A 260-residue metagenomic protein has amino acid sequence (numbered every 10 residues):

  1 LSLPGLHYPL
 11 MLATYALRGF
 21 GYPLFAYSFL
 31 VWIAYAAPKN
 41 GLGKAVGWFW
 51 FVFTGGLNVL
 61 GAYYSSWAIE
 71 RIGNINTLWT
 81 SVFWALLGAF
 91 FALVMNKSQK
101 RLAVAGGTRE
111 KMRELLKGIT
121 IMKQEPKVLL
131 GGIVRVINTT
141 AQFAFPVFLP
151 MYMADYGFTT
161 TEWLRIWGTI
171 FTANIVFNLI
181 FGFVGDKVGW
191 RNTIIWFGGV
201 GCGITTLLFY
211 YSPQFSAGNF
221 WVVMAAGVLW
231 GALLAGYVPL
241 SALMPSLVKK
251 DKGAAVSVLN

Functional and structural regions predicted by a protein language model:
T14-V52: Cytoplasmic helix-loop-helix junction between adjacent transmembrane helices in 12-TM secondary transporters
V46-A62, N260: Glycine-rich segments within core transmembrane alpha-helices of 12-TM secondary carriers
I69, N178-W190: Helix-to-loop junctions at the C-terminal end of transmembrane segments in multipass secondary transporters
T77-V94: Symmetry-related core transmembrane helices of the 12-TM Major Facilitator Superfamily/SLC fold
Q99-G132: Juxtamembrane intracellular "pre-TM" segments in multi-pass secondary transporters
K127-G168: Extracytoplasmic gate region of multi-pass secondary transporters
R191-L240: C-terminal transmembrane helical hairpin of 12-TM major facilitator-type secondary transporters
K250-N260: A late C-terminal transmembrane helix in Major Facilitator Superfamily
